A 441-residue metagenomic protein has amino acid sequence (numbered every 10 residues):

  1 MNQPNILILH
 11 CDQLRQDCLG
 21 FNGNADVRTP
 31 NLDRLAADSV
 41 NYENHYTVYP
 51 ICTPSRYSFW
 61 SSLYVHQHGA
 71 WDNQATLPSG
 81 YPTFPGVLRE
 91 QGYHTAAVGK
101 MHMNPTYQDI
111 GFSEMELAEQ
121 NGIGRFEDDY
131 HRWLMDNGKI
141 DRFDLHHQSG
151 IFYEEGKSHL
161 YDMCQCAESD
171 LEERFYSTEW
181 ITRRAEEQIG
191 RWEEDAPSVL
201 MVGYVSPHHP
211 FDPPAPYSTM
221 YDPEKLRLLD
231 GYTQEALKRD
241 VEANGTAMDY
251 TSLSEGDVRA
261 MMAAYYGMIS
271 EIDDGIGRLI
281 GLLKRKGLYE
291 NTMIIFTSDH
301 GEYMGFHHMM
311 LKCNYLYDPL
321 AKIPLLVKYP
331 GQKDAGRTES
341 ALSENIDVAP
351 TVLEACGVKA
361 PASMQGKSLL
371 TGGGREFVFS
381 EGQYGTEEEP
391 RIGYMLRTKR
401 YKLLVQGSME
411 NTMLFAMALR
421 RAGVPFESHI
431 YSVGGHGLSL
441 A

Functional and structural regions predicted by a protein language model:
M1-L404: Formylglycine-dependent sulfatase
A416-A418: Serine-hydrolase-like catalytic core of hydrolytic proteins
R420-A441: C-terminal catalytic histidine-bearing segment of alpha/beta-hydrolase fold enzymes
